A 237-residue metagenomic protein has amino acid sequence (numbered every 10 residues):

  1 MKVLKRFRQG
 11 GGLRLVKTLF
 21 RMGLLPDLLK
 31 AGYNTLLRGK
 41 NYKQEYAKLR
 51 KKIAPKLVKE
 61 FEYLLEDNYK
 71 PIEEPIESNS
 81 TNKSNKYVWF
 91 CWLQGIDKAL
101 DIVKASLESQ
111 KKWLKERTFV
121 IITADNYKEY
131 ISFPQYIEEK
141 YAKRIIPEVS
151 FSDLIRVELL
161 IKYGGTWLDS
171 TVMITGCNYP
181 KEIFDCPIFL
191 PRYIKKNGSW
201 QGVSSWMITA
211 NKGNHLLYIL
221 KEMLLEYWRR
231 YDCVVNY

Functional and structural regions predicted by a protein language model:
M1-S152, S170-Y237: Glycosyltransferase-associated regions of secretory-pathway enzymes, highlighting luminal stem/catalytic domains
D153-Y163: Small-residue hinge/turn detector
Y163, L168-S170: Active-site acidic Asp-centered loop
